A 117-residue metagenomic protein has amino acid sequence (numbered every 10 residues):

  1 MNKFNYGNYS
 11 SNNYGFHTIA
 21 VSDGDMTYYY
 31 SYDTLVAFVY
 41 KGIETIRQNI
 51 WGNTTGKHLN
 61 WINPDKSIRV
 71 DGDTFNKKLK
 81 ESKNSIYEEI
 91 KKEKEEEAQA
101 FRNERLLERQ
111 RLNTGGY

Functional and structural regions predicted by a protein language model:
M1-Y117: Terminal leader/tail segments of proteins
